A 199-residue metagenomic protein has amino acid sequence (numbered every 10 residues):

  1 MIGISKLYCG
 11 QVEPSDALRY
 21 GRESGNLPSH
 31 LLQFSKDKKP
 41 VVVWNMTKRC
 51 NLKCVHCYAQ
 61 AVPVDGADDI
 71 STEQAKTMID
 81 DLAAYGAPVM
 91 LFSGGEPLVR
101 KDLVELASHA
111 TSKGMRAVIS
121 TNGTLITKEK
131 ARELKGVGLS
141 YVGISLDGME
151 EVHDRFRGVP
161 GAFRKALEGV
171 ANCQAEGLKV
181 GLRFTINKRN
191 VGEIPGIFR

Functional and structural regions predicted by a protein language model:
M1-A61, D65, D80-A83: N-terminal pre-core extensions flanking Radical SAM catalytic domains
W44, F92-S93: Catalytic metal- and UDP-sugar-binding loop of GT-A-like glycosyltransferases, i.e., residues flanking the conserved
D68-I70: Non-heme iron-sulfur electron-transfer modules
T72-F92, R100-R199: Radical SAM/AdoMet-radical enzyme domain recognition
E96: Conserved G/P- and acidic residue-centered "switch" motifs that form tight phosphate/ATP-binding loops in soluble
